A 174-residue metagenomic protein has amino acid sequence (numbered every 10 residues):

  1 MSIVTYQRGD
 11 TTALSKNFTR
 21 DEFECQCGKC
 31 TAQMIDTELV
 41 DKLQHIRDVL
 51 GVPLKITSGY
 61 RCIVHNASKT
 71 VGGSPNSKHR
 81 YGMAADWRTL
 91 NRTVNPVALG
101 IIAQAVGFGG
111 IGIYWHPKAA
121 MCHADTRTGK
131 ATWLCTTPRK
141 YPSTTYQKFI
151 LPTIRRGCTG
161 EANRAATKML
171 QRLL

Functional and structural regions predicted by a protein language model:
M1-V49, T128, P138-L174: Extracytoplasmic cell-surface/polysaccharide-interacting catalytic and binding patches
D10, F18, E22, V64 (+3 more regions): Solvent-exposed, flexible loop/coil residues
T19-F23, L50-L54, D86-N91: Generic detector of short, locally flexible boundary/turn motifs and exposed helical patches
C27-K29, K55-R61, V94-A98: N-terminal start-of-chain detector that recognizes signal peptides and the immediate post-cleavage beginning
K29-M34, A84-L90: The substrate-binding groove and active-site-proximal loops of carbohydrate-active enzymes, especially glycoside
L39, I46, S77, M83-A84: Active-site nucleophilic cysteine motif
V40-G72: Extended, low-complexity, intrinsically disordered C-terminal regulatory tails of eukaryotic serine/threonine kinases
P75-M83, T89-L174: Catalytic cores and adjacent binding grooves of peptidoglycan-active enzymes
